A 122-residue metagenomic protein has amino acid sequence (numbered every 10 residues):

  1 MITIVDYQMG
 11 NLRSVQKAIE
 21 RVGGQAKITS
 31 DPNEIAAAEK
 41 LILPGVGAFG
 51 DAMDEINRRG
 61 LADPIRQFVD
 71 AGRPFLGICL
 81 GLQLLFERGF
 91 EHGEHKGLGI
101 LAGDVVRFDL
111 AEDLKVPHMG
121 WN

Functional and structural regions predicted by a protein language model:
I2-G24: N-terminal beta1-alpha1 ligand-phosphate binding loop
G10, N33, G47: Short alpha-helical
R21-I28, I56-R59: Short gly/ser/thr-rich secondary-structure transition/capping motifs
Q25, K40, P74-L76: Structural signature of beta-strand start/N-cap positions in the alpha/beta core of ABC transporter nucleotide-binding
A26-A37: Short acidic low-complexity segments
A36-G45: Short acidic/histidine-rich motifs immediately flanking catalytic phosphotransfer sites in two-component signaling
F49-N122: Cysteine-nucleophile active-site neighborhood
